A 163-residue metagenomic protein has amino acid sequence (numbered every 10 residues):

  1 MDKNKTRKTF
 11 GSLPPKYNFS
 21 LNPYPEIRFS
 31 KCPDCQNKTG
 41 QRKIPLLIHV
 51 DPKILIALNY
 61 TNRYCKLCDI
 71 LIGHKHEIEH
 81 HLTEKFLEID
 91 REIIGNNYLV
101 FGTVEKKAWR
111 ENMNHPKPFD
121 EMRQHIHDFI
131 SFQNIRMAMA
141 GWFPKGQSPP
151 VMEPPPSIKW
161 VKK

Functional and structural regions predicted by a protein language model:
M1-K85, I89: N-terminal cysteine/histidine-rich coordination modules
K85-K163: Long, contiguous alpha-helical scaffold regions
